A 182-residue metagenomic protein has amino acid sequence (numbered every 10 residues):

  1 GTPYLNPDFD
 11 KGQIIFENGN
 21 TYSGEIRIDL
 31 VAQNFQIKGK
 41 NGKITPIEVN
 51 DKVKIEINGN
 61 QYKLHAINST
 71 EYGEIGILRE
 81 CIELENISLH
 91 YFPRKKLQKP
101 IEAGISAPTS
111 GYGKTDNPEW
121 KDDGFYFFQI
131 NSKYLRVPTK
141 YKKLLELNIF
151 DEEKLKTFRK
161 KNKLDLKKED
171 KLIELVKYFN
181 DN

Functional and structural regions predicted by a protein language model:
G1-P3: N-terminal secretory-pathway/extracellular module detecting exported/lumenal segments and adjacent signal-anchor/first
L5-I15: A short, Trp-centered hydrophobic/proline-enriched beta-strand micro-motif
P7, I28-D29, R159: Aromatic-enriched hydrophobic runs in primary sequence
I15-Y141: Aromatic-patch recognition
G111-F179: A short, solvent-exposed beta-edge/loop patch
N182: Short arginine-rich
